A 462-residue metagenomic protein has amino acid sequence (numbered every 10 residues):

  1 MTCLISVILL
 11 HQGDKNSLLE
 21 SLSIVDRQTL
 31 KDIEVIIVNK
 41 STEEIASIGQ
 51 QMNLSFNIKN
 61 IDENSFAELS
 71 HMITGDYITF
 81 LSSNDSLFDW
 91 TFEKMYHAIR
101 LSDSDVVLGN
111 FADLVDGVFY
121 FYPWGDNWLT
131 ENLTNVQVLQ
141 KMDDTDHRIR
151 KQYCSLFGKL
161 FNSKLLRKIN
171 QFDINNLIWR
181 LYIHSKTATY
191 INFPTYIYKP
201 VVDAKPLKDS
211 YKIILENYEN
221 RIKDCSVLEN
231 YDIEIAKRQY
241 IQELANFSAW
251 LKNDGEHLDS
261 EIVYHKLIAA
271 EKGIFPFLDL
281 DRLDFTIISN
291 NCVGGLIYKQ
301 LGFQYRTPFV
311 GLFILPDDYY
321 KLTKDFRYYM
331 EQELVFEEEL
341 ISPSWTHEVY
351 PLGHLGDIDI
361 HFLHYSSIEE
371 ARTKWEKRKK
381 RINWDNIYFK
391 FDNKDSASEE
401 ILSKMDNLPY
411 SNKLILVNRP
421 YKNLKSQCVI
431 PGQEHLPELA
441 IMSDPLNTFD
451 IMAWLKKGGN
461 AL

Functional and structural regions predicted by a protein language model:
M1-I24: N-proximal low-complexity "stem/linker" segments adjacent to membrane-targeting elements
C3-S6, E34, N176: Cell-envelope/extracellular polymer assembly enzymes that use nucleotide-activated donors
L22-I61: Acidic donor-binding segment of Leloir-type glycosyltransferases
K40, L81-S83, L108: Active-site acidic Asp-centered loop
N60-I73: Glycine-rich, basic loop-to-helix element that forms the pyrophosphate-binding segment of sugar-nucleotide handling
I78: Short aromatic/hydrophobic "clamp" motif used to bind/position activated sugar donors
S86-D173, W179-A188, K199, D203-K208: Donor-binding/catalytic cores of nucleotide-activated saccharide and glycerol-phosphate transferases/polymerases
S155, I197-P276, L408-P409: C-terminal subregions of glycosyltransferases and related glycan-biosynthesis enzymes
